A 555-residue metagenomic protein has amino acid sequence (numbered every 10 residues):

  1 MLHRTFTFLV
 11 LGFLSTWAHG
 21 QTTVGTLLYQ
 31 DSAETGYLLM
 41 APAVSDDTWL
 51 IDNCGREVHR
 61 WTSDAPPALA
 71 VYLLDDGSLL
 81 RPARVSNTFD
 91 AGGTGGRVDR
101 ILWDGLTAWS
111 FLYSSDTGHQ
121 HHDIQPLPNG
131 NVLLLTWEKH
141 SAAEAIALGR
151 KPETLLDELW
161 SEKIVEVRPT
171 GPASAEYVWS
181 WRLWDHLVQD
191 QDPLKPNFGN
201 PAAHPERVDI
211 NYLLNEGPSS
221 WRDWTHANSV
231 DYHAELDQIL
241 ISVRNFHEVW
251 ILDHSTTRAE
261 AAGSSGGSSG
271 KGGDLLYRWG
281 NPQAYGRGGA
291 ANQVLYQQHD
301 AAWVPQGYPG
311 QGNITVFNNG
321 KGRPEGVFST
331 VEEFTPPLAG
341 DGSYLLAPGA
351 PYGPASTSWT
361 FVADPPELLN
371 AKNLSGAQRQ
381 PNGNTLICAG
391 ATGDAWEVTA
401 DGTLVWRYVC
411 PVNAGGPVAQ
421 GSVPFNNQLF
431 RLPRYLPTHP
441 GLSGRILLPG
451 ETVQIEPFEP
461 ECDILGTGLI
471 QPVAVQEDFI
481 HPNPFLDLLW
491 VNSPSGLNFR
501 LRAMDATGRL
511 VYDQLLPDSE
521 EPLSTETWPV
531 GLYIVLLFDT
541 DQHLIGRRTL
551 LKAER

Functional and structural regions predicted by a protein language model:
M1-T7: Bacterial N-terminal signal peptides that target proteins for export
L2, V178-W179, Y512, L550: Generic N-terminal leader/processing signal
R4, R100, E166, R244 (+5 more regions): Basic side chains
T7-T16: Bacterial N-terminal signal peptides
L9, A290, P522: Generic anion/oxyanion-binding catalytic loop in active/binding sites
T16, N53, Q471-R555: C-terminal outer-membrane/trafficking sorting elements
Q21-G466: Histidine-/acidic-rich catalytic cores in large beta-rich domains
